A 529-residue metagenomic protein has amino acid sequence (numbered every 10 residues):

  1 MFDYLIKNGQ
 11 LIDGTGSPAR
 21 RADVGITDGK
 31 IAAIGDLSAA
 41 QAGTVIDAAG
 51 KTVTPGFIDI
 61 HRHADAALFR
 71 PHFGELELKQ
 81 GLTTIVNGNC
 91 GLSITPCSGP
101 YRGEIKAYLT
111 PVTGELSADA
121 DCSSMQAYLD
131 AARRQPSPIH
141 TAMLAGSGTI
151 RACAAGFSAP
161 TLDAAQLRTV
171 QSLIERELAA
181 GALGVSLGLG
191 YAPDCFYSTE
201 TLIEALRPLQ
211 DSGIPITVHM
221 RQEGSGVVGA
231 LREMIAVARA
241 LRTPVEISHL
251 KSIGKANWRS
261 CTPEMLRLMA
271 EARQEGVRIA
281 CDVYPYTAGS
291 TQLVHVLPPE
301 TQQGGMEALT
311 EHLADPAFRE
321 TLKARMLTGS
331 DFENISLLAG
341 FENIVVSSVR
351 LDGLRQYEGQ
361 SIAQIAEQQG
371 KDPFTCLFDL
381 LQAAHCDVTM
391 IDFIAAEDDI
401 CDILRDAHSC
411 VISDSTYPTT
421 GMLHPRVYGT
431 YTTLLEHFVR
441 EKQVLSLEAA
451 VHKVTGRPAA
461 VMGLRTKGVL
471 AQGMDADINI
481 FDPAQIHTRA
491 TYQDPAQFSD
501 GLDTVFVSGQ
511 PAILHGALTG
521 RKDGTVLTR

Functional and structural regions predicted by a protein language model:
M1-G56: Histidine-rich, glycine-flanked metal-binding segment
G9, D315, D402-H408, S413-D414 (+1 more regions): C-terminal cap of metal-dependent C-N hydrolases
G9, G29, G50, H61 (+12 more regions): Divalent metal-coordination and catalytic microenvironments
L11-D23, V388-I394, I400, K442 (+2 more regions): Acidic, glycine-enriched loop/beta-strand segments at the rims of small-molecule binding/catalytic pockets
A40, A48-E115, D119: Metal-associated gating/positioning segment near the N- to mid-region
T95-R102, A152-S158, T199, V228-R232 (+5 more regions): Short acidic, glycine/serine/threonine-rich loops at helix termini
Y128, A132, S137-A164, V170-Y191 (+4 more regions): Active-site neighborhoods of metal-dependent hydrolases
R168, R176-M234: Divalent metal-binding pocket/active-site signature
